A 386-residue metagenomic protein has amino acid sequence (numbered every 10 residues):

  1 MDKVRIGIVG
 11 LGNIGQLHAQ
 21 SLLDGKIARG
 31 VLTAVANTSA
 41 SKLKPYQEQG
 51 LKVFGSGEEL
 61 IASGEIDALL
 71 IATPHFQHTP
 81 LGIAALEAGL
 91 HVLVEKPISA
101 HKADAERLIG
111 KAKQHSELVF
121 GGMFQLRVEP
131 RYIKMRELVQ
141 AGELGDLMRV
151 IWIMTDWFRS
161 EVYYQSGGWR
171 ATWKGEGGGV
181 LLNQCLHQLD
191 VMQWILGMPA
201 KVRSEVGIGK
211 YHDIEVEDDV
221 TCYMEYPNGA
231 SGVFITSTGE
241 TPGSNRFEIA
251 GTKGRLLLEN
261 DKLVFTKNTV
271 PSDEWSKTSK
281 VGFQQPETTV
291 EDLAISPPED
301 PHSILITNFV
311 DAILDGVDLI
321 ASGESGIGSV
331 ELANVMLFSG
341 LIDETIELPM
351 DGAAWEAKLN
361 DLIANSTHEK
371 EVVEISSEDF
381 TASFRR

Functional and structural regions predicted by a protein language model:
M1-Q49: N-terminal Rossmann-like dinucleotide-binding module
L51-G57: Conserved SAM-binding strand-loop segment of SAM-dependent methyltransferases
S63, A68, P74-H75, T79-R127 (+1 more regions): Beta-strand-loop-alpha-helix segment that lines the small-molecule cofactor/substrate pocket of alpha/beta enzymes
A72-T73, I235, G251: Short, well-ordered coil/turn residues at beta-beta hairpins and beta-strand->alpha-helix junctions within
L118, L126-I214, D343: Predominantly a Rossmann-like dinucleotide-binding segment in NAD(P)-dependent oxidoreductases
L186, Y211, I235-G243: Glycine-rich phosphate/pyrophosphate-binding beta-alpha loops
E217, C222-N228, I249-G251: Active-site beta-strand termini and strand-to-loop segments that position acidic
Y226, K253-E324, I346, A357-R386: C-terminal glycine/acidic-rich active-site capping loop/insertion
